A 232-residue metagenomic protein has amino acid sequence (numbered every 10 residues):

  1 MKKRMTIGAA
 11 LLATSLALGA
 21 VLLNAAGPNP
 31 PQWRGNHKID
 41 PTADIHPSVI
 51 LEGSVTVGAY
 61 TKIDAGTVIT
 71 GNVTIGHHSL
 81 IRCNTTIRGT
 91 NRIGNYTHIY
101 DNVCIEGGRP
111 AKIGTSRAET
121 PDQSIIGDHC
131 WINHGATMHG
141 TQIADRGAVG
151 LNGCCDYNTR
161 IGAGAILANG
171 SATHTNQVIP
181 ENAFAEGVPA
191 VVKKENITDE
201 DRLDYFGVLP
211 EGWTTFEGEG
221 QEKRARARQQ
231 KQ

Functional and structural regions predicted by a protein language model:
M1-L11: Bacterial N-terminal signal peptides that target proteins for export
M5, S15-V68, T74, H78 (+1 more regions): Extended, small-residue-rich solenoid/repeat segments and analogous flexible loops that form exposed scaffolds
A25-K38, G94-Q232: Glycine-rich hexapeptide-repeat left-handed beta-helix
R34, H46, I50-E52, T70 (+4 more regions): A structural connector/turn signal
P47, G53, A65, G71 (+7 more regions): Residues on the solvent-exposed faces and adjacent turns of beta-rich solenoids used to engage binding targets
I69-V73, T86-I93, E119, I143: Right-handed parallel beta-helix/beta-solenoid
H78, R82-N84: A short mixed-secondary-structure module that forms the rim of ligand-binding clefts
